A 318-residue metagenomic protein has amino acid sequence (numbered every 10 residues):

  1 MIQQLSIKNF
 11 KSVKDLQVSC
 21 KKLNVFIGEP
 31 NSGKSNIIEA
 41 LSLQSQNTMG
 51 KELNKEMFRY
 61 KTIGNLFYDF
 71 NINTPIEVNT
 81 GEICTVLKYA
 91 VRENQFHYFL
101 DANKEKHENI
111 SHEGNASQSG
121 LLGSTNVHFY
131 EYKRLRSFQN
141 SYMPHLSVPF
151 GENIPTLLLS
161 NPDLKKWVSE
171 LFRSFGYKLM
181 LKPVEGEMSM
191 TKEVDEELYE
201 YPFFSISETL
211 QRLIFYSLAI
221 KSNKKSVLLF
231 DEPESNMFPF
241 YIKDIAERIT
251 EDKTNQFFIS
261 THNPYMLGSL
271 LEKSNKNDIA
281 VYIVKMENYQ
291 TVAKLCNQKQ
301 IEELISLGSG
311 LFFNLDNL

Functional and structural regions predicted by a protein language model:
M1, S19-C20, N223-K224, D252-T254: Short loop/turn elements that form and flank the Walker-type P-loop nucleotide-binding site in RecA-like NTPase cores
M1-Q44: Pre-Walker A-like glycine/lysine-rich segment at the N-terminus of P-loop NTPase domains
I38-A40, Y241-I245: Motif I (Walker A/P-loop) of helicase-class P-loop NTPases
S45-N223, E287-L318: Phosphate-coordinating catalytic segments in nucleotide- and nucleic-acid-processing enzymes
V227-L229: Walker B motif beta-strand of ABC-family P-loop ATPases
D231-P233: Walker B catalytic acidic pair
S235-P239: Conserved D-loop-proximal element of ABC-family nucleotide-binding domains
K243-L318: C-terminal lobe/lid and adjacent interdomain/linker elements of RecA-like ASCE P-loop ATPase modules
